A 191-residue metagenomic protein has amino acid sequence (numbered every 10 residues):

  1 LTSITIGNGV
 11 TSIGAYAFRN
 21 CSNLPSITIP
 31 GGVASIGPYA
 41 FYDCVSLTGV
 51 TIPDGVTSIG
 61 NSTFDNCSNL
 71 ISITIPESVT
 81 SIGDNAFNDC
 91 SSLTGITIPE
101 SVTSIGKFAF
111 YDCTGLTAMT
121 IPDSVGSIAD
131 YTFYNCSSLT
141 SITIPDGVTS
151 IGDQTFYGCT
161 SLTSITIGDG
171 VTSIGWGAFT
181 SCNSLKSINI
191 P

Functional and structural regions predicted by a protein language model:
L1-S12, S22-S35, V45-S58, S68-S81 (+5 more regions): Structural signature of tandem-repeat unit edges
